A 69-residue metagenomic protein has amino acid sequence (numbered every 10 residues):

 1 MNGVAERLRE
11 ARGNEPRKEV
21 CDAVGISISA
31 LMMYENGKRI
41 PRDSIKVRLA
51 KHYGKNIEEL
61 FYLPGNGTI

Functional and structural regions predicted by a protein language model:
M1-N14, Y62: A short, Lys/Arg-rich alpha-helix, primarily the initiator
N14-M33: Short alpha-helical DNA-recognition segment
R17, S44-E59: DNA major-groove recognition helix of helix-turn-helix/homeodomain DNA-binding modules
M32-M33, R42, F61: Key DNA-contacting residues within the recognition helix of helix-turn-helix
N36-K38, G65: Residue-level detection of the helix-turn-helix DNA-binding "recognition helix"
E59-I69: Short amphipathic recognition helices of helix-turn-helix/homeodomain-type DNA-binding modules
